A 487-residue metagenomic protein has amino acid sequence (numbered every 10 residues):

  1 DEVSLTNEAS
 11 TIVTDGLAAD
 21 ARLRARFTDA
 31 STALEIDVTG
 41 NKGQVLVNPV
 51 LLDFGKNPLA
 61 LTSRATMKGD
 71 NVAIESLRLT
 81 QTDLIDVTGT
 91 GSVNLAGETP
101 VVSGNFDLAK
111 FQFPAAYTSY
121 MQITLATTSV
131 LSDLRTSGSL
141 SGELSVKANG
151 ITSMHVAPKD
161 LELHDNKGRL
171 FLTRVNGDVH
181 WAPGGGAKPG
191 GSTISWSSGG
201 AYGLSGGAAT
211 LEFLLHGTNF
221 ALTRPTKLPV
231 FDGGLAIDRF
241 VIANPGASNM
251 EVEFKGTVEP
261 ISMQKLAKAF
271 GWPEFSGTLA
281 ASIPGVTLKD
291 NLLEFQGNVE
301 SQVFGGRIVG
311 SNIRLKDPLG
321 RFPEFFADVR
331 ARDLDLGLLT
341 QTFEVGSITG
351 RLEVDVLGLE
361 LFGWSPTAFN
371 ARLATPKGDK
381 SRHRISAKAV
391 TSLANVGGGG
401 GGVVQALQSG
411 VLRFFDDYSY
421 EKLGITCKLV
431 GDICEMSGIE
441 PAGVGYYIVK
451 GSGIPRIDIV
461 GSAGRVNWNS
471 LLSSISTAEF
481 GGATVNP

Functional and structural regions predicted by a protein language model:
D1-D86, S92-N166, V175-D290, E294 (+4 more regions): Extended amphipathic, helix-rich lipid-handling scaffolds
E294-F295, T367: Short "repeat-start/strand-capping" segments in structured domains, especially the N-termini of parallel beta-helix
V303-G306, A374-S381: Short edge-strand/loop segments of extracellular domains
D355-F362, T367-G378: C-terminal structural cap/anchor segments
S381-S392: Outer-membrane beta-barrel and related beta-rich outer-membrane complex signature in Gram-negative bacteria
Y418-G451: A cross-taxonomic marker for long C-terminal extensions/tails that follow the last structured domain
